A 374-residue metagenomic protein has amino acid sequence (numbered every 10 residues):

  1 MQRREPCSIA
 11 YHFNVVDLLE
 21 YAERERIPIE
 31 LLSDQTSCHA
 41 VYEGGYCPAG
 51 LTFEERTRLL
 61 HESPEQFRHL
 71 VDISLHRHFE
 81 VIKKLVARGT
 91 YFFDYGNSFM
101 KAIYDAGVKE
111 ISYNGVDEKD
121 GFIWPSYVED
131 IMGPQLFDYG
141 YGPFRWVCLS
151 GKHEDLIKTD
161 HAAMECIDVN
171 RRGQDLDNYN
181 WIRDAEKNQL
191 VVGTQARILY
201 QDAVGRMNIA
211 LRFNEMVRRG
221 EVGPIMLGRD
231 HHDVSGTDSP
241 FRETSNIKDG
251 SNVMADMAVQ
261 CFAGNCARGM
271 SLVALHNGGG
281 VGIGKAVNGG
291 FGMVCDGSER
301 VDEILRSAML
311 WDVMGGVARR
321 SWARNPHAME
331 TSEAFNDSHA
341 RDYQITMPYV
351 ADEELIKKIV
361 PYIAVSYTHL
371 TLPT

Functional and structural regions predicted by a protein language model:
M1-A22, L31, L60-K84, T90 (+2 more regions): Phosphate/diphosphate-binding loops
M1-C7, S307-F335: A structural-propensity feature for long, helix-poor, extended segments
V16, I29-Y46, L51-E54, L75-L85 (+3 more regions): C-terminal catalytic or substrate-handling cores of phosphate/nucleotide- and metal-cofactor-dependent proteins acting
E20-R24, Y42-P48, I103-V108, T237-F241 (+1 more regions): Short acidic, glycine/serine/threonine-rich loops at helix termini
H78-T244, K248, A286: Glycine-rich, aromatic-lined ligand/substrate-binding cores of catalytic and carbohydrate-binding domains
A267-M293: Conserved phosphate/anionic-ligand binding catalytic regions in large, soluble enzymes, centered on
F291-G292, S298-R306: Mobile "lid/hinge" segments at catalytic clefts and subdomain interfaces of large enzymes
T368-T374: Conserved small/polar residues in nucleotide/adenosyl-binding loops
